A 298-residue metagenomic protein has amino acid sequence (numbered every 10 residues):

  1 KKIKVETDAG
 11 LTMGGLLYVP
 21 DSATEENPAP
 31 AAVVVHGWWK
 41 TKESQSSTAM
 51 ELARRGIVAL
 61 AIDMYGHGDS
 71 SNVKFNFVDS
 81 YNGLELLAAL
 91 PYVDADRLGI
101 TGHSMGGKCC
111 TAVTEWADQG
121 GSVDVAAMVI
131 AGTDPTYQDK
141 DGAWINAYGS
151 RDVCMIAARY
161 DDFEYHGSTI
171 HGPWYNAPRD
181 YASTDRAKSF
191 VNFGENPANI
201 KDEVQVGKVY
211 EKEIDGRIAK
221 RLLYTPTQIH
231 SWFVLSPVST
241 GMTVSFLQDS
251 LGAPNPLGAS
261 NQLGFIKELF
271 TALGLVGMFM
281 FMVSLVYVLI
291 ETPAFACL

Functional and structural regions predicted by a protein language model:
K2-L263: Soluble extramembrane regions of membrane proteins in the secretory/endomembrane system
Q262-L298: Core alpha-helical transmembrane segments of integral membrane proteins
